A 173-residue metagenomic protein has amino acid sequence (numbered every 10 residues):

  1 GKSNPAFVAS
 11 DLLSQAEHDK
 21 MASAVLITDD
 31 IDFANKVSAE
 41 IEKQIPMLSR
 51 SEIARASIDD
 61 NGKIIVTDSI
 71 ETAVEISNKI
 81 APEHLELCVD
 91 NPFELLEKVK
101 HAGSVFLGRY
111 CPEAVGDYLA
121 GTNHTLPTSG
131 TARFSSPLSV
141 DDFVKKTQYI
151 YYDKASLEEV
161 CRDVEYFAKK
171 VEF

Functional and structural regions predicted by a protein language model:
G1-E75: ALDH superfamily catalytic-core signature
N78-F173: C-terminal core of ALDH-fold dehydrogenases
